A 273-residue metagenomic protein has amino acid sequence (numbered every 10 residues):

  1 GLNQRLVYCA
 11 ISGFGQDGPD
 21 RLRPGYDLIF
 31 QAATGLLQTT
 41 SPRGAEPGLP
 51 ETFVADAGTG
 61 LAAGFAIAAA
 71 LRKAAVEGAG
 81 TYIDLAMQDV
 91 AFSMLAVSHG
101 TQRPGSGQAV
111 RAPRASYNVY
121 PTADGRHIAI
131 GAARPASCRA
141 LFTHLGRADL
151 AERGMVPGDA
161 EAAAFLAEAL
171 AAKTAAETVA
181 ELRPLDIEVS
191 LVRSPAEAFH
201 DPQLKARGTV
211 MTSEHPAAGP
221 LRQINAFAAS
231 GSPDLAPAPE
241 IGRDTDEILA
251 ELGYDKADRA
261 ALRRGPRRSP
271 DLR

Functional and structural regions predicted by a protein language model:
G1-H127, A132: Active-site-adjacent "lid/gating" segments in soluble enzymes
P24, L204-V210, P266, L272-R273: Short low-complexity, flexible loop/linker segments enriched in glycine and/or proline with clustered acidic
G64-A68, C138-F142, D246: Predominant activation on well-ordered alpha-helical scaffold segments within soluble catalytic domains
R111, S116-L185, V189: Aromatic-enriched alpha-helical interface/lid elements that frame and gate functional surfaces
R147, L204, Y254-D255: Helix N-cap/coil-helix junction residues
E152-L166, V192-H200, A218-G219, D258-R273: Short linear loop/turn motifs
P184-D234: A glycine-rich dinucleotide-binding beta-alpha-beta segment and adjacent secondary-structure elements that constitute
E214-R263: Flexible, small-/acidic-enriched active-site or ligand-binding loops
